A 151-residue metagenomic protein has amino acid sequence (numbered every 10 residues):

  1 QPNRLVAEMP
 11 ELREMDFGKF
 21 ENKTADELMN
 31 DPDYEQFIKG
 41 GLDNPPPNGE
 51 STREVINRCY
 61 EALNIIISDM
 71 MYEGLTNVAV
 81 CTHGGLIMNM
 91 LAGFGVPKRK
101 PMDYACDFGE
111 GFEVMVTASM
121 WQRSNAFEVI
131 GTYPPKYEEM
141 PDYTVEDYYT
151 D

Functional and structural regions predicted by a protein language model:
Q1, M90-L91: Hydrophobic packing residues within well-ordered alpha-helices of enzyme cores
Q1-D33: Phosphate-coordination/substrate-recognition cap region in phosphate-metabolizing enzymes
L5-E8, G74-C81: Short glycine-rich phosphate-binding loop at a beta-alpha junction
M15-D26, S68-T76, L91-D151: Acidic, low-complexity terminal tails and accessory targeting/binding regions of phosphate-metabolizing enzymes
D33-E54: Short glycine/proline- and acidic residue-enriched helix-loop micro-motifs that form flexible lids or anion-recognition
I56, Y60-M71: Generic structural signal for well-ordered alpha-helical scaffold segments
N57, C81-T82: Short beta-strand scaffold positions
